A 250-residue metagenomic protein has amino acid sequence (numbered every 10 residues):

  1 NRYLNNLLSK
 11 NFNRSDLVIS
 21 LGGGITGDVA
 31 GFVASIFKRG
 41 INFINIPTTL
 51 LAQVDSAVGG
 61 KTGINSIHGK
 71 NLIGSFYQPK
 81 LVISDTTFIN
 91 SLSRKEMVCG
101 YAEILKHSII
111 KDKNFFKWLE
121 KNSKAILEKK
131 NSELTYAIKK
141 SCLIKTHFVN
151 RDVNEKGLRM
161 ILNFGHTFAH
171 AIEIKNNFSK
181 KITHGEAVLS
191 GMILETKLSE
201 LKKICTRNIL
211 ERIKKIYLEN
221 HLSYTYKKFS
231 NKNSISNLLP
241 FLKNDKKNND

Functional and structural regions predicted by a protein language model:
N1-I44: N-terminal small/polar loop signature for handling phosphorylated ligands or for N-terminal nucleophile
G31-A125: A glycine/threonine-rich phosphate-anchoring loop and its flanking beta-alpha core in nucleotide/phosphate-binding
V33, K38-I41, A171-K180: Catalytic Zn2+-binding segment of zinc metalloproteases
S35, E103, I174, I193-L201: Short glycine/serine- and small hydrophobic-enriched flexible loop segments
Y101-L105, A137-F148, M192, Y217 (+1 more regions): Short alpha-helical scaffolding segments that buttress acidic/His motifs in well-ordered protein cores
A102, I204-D250: C-terminal charged capping/lid subdomain of soluble metabolic enzymes
S123-F178: Oxyanion-binding "anion nests"
E186-L194: Small-residue-rich helix-loop
